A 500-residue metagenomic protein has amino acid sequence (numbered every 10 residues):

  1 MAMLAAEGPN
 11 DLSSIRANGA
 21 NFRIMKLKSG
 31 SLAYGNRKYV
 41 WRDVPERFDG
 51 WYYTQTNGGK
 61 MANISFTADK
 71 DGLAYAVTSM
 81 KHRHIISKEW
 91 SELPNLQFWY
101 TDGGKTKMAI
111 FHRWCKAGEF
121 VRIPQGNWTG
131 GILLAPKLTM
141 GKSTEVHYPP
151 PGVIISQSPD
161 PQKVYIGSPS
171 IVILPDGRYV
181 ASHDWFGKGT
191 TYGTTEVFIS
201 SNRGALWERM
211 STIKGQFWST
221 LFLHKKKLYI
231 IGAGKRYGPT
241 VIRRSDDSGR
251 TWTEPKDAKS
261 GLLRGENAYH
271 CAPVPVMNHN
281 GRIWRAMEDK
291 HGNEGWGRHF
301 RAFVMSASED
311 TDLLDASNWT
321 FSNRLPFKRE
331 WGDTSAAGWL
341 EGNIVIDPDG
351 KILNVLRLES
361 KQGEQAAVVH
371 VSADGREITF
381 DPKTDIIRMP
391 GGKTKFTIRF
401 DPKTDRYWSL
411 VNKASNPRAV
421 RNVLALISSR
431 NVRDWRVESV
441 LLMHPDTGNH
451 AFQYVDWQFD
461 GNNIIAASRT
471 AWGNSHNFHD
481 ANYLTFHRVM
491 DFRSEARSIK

Functional and structural regions predicted by a protein language model:
A2-G58: Glycan-recognition and processing domains
A6-S14, N21-I24, S29-G30, G72 (+2 more regions): Low-complexity intrinsically disordered segments
Q55, A62-L73, F111-G118, V172-I173: Extracellular and analogous surface-interaction loops
M80-I86, P417: Extended, low-complexity, turn-rich repeat/linker tracts enriched in Gly/Pro/Ser/Thr and Asp/Glu that occur
I85-T139: Contiguous ligand/interfacial binding patches
M140-W218, F222-A272, M277-A337, E341 (+4 more regions): Beta-rich carbohydrate-recognition and catalytic domains
